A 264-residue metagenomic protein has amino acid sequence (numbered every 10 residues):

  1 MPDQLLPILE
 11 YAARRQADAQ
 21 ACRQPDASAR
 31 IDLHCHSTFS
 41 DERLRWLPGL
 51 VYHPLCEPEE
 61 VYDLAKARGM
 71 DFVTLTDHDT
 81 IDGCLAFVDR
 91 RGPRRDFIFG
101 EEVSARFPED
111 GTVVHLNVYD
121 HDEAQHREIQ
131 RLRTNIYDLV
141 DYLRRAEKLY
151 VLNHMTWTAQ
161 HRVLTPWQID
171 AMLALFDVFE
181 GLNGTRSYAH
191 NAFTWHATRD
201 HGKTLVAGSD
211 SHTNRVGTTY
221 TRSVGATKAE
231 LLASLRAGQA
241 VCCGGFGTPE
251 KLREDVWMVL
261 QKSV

Functional and structural regions predicted by a protein language model:
M1-Y52, D63, L85-A86, G92-D96 (+3 more regions): Charged catalytic cores and adjacent phosphate/nucleic-acid-binding surfaces used for phosphate/nucleic-acid chemistry
P48, P54, E60-D82, K148-V151: Divalent metal-dependent hydrolysis catalytic cores, especially in the metallo-beta-lactamase
H78, N153-T156, S211: Short, well-ordered beta-to-alpha junction loops that form the rim of enzyme active sites and present histidine/acidic
E128-Y137, D141: Active-site substrate-binding loop(s) of clan PA
K148-H161: Aromatic-lined carbohydrate-recognition surfaces of secreted/lumenal glycan-active proteins
